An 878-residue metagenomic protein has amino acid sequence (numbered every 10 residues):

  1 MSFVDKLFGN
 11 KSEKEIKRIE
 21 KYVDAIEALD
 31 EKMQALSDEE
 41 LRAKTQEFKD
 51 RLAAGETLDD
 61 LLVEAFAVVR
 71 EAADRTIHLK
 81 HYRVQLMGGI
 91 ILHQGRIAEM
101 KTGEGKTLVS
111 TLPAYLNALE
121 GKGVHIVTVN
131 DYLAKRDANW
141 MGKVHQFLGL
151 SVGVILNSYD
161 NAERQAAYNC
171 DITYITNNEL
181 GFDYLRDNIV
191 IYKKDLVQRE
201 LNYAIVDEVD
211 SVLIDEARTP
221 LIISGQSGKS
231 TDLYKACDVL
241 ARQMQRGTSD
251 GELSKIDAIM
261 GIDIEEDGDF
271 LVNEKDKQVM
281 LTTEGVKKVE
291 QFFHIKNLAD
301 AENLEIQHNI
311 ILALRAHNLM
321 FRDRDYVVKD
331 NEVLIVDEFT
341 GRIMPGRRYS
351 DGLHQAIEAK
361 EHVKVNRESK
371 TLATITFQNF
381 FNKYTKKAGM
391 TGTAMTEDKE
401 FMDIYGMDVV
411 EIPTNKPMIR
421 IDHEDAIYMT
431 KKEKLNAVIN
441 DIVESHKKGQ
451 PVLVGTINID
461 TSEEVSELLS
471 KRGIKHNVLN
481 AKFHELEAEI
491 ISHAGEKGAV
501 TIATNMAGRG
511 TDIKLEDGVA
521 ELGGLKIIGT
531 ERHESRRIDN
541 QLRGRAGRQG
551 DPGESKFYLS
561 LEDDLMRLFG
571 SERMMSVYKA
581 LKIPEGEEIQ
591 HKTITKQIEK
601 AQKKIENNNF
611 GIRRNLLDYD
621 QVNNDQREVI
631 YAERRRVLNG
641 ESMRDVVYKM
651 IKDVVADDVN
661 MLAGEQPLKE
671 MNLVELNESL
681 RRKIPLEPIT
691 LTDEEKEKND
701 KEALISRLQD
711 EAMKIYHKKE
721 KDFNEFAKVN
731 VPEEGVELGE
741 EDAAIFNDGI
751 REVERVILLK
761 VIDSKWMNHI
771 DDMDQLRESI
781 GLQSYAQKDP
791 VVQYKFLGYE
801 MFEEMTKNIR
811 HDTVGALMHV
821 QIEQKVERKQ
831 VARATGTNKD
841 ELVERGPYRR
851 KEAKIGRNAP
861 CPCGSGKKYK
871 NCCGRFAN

Functional and structural regions predicted by a protein language model:
M1-E585, Y631-A632, Y648-K649, D653: Conserved P-loop NTPase motor core
F3, E397, G498, Q626 (+4 more regions): Generic detector of short, well-ordered, non-transmembrane alpha-helical segments enriched in hydrophobic residues
S110, V438, G846-Y848, G856: Active-site-adjacent structural elements in folded domains
Y326-L334, T340-R347, Q549-G550, F557 (+2 more regions): Extended, charged helical/alpha-beta scaffold domains that provide interaction surfaces
G449-S462, N639-G640, T692-E697, P862: Short, Lys/Glu-rich amphipathic helical modules
V454, I502, W766, F802 (+2 more regions): Hydrophobic, well-ordered secondary-structure elements that form the walls of internal hydrophobic environments
K851-K870, G874: Short Cys/His-rich zinc-binding micro-motifs
